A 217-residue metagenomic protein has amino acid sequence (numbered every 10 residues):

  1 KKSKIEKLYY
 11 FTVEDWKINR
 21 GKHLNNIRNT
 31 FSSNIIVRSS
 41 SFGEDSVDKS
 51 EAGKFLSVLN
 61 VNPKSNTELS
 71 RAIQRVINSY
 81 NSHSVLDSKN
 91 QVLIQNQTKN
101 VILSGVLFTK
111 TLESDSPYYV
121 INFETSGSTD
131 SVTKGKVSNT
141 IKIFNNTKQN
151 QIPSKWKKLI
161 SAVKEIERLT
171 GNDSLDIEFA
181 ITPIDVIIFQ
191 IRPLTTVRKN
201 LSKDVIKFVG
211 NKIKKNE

Functional and structural regions predicted by a protein language model:
K1, I5-T12, R28-N60, H83-K99 (+1 more regions): ATP-grasp fold ATP-binding core
K1-K2, F11-R20, V47-S50, T67-I73 (+2 more regions): Conserved divalent-metal-coordinating catalytic cores that perform phosphate/pyrophosphate/nucleotidyl transfer
L56-L59, S65, R71: Glycine-/small-residue-rich beta-strand-loop submotif within the FAD-binding core of flavoenzymes
I77: Catalytic core of tubulin tyrosine ligase-like
